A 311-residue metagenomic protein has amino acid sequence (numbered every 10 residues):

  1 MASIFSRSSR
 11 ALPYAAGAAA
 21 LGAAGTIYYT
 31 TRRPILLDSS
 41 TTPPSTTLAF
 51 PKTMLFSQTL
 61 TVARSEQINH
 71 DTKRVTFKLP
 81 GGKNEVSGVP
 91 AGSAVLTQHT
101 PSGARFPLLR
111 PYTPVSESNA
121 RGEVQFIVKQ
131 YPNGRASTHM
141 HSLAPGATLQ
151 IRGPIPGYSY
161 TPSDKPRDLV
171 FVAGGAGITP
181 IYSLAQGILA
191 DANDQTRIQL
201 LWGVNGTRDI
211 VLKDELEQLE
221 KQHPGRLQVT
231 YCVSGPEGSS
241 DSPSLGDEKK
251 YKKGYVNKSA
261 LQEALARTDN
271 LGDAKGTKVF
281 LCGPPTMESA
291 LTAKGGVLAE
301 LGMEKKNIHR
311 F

Functional and structural regions predicted by a protein language model:
A2-S8, Y14-Y28, L37, L201 (+1 more regions): Reductase modules of NAD(P)H-dependent flavoproteins
G25-P43, F50: Transmembrane-helix exit/juxtamembrane "anchor" motif
T41-A147, V204-G206, E217, C232-G235: Ferredoxin-reductase
P154-D164: A short, basic/flexible loop-to-alpha-helix module at the beginning of a structural domain
P162-R167, D273-K275: Short helix-loop-beta connector
D168-V172, K278-F280: Conserved beta-strand elements of the Class I
A176-I181, M287: Hydrophobic/small residue at the entry helix of a nucleotide-binding pocket
P180-A192: Histidine-anchored nucleotide/phosphate-binding helix
